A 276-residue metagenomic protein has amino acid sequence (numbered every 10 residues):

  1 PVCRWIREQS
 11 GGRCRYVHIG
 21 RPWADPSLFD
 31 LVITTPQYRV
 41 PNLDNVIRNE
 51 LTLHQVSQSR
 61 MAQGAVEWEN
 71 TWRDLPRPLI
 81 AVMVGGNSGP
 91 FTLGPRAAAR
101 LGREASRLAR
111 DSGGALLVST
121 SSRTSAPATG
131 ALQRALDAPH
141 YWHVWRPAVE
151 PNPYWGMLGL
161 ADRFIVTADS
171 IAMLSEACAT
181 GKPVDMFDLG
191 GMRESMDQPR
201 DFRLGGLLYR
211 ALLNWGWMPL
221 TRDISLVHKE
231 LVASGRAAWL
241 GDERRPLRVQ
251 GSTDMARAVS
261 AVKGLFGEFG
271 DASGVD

Functional and structural regions predicted by a protein language model:
V2-V17: Glycosyltransferases and closely related glycan-assembly transferases that use nucleotide-activated donors
I6, L31, A128-D137, P199-R203 (+1 more regions): Short, aromatic/basic amphipathic alpha-helical patches
Y16-G20, T35, F187-D188: Short beta-strand elements of ligand-binding domains
P26-G94, E243, G251-M255, V259: A nucleotide-sugar donor-handling region in carbohydrate enzymes
P78, N87-T124: Conserved catalytic-core segment of nucleotide-activated headgroup transferases in glycan assembly
G113-V149: Catalytic donor nucleotide-activated moiety binding site of glycosyltransferases and closely related
W155-D197: A donor-sugar binding/catalytic signature common to diverse glycosyltransferases and related nucleotide-sugar
R193, Q198-D276: C-terminal amphipathic helix plus adjacent low-complexity, charged tail appended to glycosyltransferase catalytic
